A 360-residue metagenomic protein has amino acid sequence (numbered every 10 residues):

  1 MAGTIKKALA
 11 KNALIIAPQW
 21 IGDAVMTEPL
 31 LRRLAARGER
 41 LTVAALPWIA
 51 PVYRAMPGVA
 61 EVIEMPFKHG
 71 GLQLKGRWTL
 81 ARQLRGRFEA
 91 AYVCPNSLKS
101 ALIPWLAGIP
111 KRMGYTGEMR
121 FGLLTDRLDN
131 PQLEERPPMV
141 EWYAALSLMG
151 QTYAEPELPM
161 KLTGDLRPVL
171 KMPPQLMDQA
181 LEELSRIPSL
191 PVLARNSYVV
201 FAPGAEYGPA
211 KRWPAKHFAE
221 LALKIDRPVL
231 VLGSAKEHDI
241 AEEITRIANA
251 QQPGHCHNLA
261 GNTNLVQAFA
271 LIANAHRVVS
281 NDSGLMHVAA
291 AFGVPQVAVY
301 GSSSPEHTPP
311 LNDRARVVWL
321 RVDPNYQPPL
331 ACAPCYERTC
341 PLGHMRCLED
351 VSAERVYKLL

Functional and structural regions predicted by a protein language model:
M1-L360: Catalytic machinery of carbohydrate-active enzymes, primarily nucleotide-sugar-dependent glycosyltransferases
